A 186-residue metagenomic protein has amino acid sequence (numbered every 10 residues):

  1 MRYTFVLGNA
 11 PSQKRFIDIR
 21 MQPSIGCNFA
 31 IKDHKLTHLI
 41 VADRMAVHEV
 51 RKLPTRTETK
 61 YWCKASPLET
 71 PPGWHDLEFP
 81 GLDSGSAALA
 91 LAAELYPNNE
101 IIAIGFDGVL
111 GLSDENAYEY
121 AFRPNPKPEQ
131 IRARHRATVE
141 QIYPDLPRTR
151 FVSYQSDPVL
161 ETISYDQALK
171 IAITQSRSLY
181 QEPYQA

Functional and structural regions predicted by a protein language model:
M1-A186: Metal-ion/cofactor- or nucleotide/acyl-coenzyme-handling active-site neighborhoods
